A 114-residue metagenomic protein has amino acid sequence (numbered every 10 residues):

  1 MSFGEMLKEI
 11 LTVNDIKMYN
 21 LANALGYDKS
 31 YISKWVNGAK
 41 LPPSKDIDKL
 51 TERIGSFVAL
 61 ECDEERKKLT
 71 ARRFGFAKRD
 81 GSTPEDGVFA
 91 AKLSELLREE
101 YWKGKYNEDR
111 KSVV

Functional and structural regions predicted by a protein language model:
M1-M18, A24, G55: A short, Lys/Arg-rich alpha-helix, primarily the initiator
G26-P43, T70-F76: Recognition helix of helix-turn-helix/homeodomain-like DNA-binding domains that insert into the DNA major groove
D46-E65: DNA major-groove recognition helix of helix-turn-helix/homeodomain DNA-binding modules
C62-T83: Short mixed-charge
E85-S94: Eukaryote-biased recognition of C-terminal alpha-helical segments
K111-V113: Conserved small/polar residues in nucleotide/adenosyl-binding loops
